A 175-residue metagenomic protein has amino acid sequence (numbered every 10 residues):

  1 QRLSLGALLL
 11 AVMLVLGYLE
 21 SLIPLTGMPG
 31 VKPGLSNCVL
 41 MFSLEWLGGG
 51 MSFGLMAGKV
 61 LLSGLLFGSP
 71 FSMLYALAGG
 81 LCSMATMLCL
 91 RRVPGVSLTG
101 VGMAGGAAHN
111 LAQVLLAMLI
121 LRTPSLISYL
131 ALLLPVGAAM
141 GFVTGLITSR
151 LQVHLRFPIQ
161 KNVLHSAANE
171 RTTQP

Functional and structural regions predicted by a protein language model:
Q1-S43: Hydrophobic transmembrane alpha-helices
S4-L10, V15, L55, A76-A108: Short helix-perturbing small/polar motifs within transmembrane alpha-helices
L10-Y18, G64, G80, M84-L88 (+3 more regions): Transmembrane alpha-helical segments of multi-pass membrane transport proteins and ion-pumping complexes
G17-P33, G58-L88, L98, I120-S125 (+1 more regions): Interfacial aromatic-anchored transmembrane helix boundaries in multi-pass membrane proteins
G30, M41, S52, G102-M103 (+1 more regions): A generic hydrophobic-helix recognition signal that picks specific residues within alpha-helical hydrophobic
L35-G49, T86-R91: Generic transmembrane alpha-helix motif of multi-pass integral membrane proteins
L47-A57: Transmembrane-helix signature of polytopic, membrane-embedded enzymes that assemble or transfer cell-envelope glycans
S69, M73-L74, C89-P175: Membrane-embedded alpha-helical hairpins and interfacial helices in multi-pass inner-membrane proteins
